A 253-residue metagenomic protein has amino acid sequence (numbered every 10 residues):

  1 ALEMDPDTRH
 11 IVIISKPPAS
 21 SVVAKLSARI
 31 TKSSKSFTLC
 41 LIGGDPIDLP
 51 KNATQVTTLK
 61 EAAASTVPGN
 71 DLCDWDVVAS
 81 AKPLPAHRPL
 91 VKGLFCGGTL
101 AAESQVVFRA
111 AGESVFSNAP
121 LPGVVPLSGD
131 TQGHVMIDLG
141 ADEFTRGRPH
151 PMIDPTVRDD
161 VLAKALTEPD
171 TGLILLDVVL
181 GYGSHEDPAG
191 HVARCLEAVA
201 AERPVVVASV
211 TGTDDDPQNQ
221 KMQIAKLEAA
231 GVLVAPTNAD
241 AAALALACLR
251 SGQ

Functional and structural regions predicted by a protein language model:
A1-Q253: Catalytic-core regions of core metabolic enzymes, especially those transforming organic acids/acyl-group intermediates
